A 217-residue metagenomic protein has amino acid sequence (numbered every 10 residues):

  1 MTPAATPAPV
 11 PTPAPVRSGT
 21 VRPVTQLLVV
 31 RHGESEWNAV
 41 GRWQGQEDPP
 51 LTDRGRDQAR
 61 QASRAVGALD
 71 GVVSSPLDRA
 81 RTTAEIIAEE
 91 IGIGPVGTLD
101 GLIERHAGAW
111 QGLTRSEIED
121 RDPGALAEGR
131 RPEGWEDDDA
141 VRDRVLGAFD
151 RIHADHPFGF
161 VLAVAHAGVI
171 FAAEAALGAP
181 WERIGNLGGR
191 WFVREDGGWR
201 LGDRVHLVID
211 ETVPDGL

Functional and structural regions predicted by a protein language model:
M1-L27, D210-L217: Actinobacteria-biased recognition of intrinsically disordered, low-complexity terminal regions
T2-P3, P7, R22-G94, R121 (+3 more regions): Active-site-proximal alpha-helix that buttresses catalytic centers in soluble enzyme cores
L27, P157-A167: Generic beta-sheet signal
E36, R79-R81, E104-R105, V169-F171: Short, active-site-adjacent cap segments at secondary-structure transitions
A59-A68, I118, I152, A173-L177: Alpha-helix C-terminal capping segments
S74-S75, D143, V164-A165: Short beta-strand scaffold positions
I87-G147, D203-R204, L217: Phosphate-handling substructures
A179-R204: Domain-level recognition of soluble alpha/beta enzyme cores, biased toward histidine phosphatases/phosphomutases
